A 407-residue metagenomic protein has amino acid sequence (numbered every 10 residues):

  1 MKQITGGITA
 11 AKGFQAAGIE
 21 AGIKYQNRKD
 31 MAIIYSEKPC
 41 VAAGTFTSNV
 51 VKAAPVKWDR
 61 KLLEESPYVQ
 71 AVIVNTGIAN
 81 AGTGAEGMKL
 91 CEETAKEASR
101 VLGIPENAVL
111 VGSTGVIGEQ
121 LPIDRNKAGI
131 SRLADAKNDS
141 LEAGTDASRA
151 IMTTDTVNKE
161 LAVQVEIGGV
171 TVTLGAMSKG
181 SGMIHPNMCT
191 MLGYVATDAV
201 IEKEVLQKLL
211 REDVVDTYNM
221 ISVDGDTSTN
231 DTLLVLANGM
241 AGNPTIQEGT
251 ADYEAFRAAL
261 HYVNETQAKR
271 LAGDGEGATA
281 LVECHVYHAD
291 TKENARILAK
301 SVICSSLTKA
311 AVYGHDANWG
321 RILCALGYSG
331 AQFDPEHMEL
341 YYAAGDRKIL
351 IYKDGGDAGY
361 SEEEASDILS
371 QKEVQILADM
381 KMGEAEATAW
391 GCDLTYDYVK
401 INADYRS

Functional and structural regions predicted by a protein language model:
M1-K89, S99-S407: A structural signal for small-residue-enriched, beta-sheet-centric alpha/beta enzyme cores and oligomeric scaffold folds
A95: Generic structural marker for isolated residues within well-ordered, non-membrane alpha-helices of soluble domains
